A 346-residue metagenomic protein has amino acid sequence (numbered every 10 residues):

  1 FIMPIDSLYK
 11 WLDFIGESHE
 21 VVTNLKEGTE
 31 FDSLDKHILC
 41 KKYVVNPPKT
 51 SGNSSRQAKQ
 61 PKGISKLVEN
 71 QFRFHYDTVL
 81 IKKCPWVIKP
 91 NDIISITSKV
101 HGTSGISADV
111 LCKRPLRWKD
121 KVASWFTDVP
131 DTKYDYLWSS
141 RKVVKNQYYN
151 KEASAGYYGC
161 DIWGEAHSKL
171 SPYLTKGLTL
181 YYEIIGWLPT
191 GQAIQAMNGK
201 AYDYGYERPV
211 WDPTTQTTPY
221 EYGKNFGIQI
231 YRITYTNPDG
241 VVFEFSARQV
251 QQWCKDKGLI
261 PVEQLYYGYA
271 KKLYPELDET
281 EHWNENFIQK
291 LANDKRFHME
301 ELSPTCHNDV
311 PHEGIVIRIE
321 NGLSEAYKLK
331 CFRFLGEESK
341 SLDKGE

Functional and structural regions predicted by a protein language model:
F1-E346: Core nucleotide-handling region used for phosphoryl-transfer chemistry
